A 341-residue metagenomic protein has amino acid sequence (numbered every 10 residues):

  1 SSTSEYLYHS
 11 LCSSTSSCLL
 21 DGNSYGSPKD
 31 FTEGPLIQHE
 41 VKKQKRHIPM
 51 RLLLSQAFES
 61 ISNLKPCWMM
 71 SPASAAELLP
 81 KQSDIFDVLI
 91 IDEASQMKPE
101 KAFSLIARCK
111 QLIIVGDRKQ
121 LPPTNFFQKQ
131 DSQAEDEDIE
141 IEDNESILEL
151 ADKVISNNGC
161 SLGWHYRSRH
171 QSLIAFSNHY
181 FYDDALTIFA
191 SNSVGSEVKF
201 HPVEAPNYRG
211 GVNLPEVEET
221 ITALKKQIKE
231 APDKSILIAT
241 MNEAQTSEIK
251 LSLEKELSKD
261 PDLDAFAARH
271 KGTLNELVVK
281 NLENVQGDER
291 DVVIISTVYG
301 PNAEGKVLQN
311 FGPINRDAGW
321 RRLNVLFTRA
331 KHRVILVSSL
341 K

Functional and structural regions predicted by a protein language model:
S1-I85: Conserved helicase NTPase catalytic core signature
H47-Y182: ASCE P-loop NTPase helicase motor core
Q56-L64, D262-V293, G300: Conserved motor-coupling elements within RecA-like helicase/translocase cores
A75, R118-P122, Q128-K129, Y166-H170 (+5 more regions): Conserved nucleotide-binding/hydrolysis micro-motifs of P-loop NTPases
F86, R108-Q111, V154-C160, G195-V198 (+3 more regions): Short glycine-/polar-rich loops that comprise or flank the Walker A/P-loop and associated switch/sensor motifs
P99, I141-L148, R167-H170, I174 (+4 more regions): Amphipathic alpha-helical transducer elements in NTP-driven molecular machines
L162, Y182, V292, T297-K341: C-terminal accessory regions
F181-L257, L263-D264: Conserved helicase/translocase motor-coupling segment
